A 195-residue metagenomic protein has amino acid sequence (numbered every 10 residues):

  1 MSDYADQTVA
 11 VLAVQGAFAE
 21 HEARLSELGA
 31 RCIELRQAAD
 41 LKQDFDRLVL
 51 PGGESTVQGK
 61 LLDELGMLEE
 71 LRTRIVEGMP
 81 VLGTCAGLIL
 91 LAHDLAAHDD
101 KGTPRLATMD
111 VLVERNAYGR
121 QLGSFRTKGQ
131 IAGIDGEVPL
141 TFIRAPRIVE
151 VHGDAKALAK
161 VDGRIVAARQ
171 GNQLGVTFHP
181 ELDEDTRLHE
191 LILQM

Functional and structural regions predicted by a protein language model:
M1-E64, E69-V76, T186-M195: N-terminal beta1-alpha1 cap of cysteine-dependent amidohydrolase-like domains
M1-S2, R115-M195: Amide-donor transfer/coupling interface in amidating biosynthetic enzymes
D6, G29, G78, T103-R105 (+2 more regions): A generic structural signal for alpha->beta connector loops
A13-V14, T84-A86, M109, R144 (+1 more regions): A secondary-structure boundary/capping signal
C32-I33, V81, Q173: Hydrophobic anchor at the start of a short beta-strand that flanks the dinucleotide cofactor-binding loop
K42-D44, A92, G133: Short secondary-structure boundary/hinge segments and terminal tails
V49-L50, G83, V176: Redox-cofactor binding/interface segments in oxidoreductases and associated redox assembly factors
S55-Q130: Cysteine-nucleophile active-site neighborhood
